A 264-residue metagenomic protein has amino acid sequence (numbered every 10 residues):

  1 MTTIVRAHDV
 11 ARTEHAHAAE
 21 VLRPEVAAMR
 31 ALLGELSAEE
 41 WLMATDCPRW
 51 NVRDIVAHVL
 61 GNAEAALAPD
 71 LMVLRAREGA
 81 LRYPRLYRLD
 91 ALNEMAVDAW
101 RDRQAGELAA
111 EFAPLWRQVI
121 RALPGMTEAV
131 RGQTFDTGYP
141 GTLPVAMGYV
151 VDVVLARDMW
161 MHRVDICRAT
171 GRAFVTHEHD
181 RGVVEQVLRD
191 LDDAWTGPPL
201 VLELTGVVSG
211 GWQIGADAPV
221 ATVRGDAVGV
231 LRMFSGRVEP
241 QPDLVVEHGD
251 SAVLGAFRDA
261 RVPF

Functional and structural regions predicted by a protein language model:
M1-H17, A65-P124, T134: Short, helix-capping/interhelical loops that line the mouth of catalytic, cofactor-, or ligand-binding pockets
V5-A57, A66: An N-terminal domain-cap segment
A19-L22, A109-F112, D152-L155, M159: Hydrophobic packing residues in well-ordered alpha-helices of helical domains and bundles
E25-L32, N62, L115, D158: Amphipathic, well-ordered alpha-helical segments in soluble domains
M43-L86, D136-T196, V230: Short, contiguous alpha-helical
R131: Globin-like tetrapyrrole-binding proteins
D193-M233: Glycine/small-residue-rich hydrophobic helix-like segments
P219-F264: C-terminal interaction segments
